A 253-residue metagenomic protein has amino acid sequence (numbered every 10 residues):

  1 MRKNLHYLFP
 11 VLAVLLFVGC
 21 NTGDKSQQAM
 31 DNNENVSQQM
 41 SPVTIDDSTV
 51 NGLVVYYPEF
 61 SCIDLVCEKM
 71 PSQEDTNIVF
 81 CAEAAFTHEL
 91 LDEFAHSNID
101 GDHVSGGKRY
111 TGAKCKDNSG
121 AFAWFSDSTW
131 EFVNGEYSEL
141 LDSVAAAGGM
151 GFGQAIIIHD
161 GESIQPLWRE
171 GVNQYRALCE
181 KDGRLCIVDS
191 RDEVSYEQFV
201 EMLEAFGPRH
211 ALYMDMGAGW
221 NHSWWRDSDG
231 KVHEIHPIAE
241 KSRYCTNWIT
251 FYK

Functional and structural regions predicted by a protein language model:
M1-F9: Bacterial N-terminal signal peptides that target proteins for export
L16-G19: C-terminal motif of bacterial Sec signal peptides marking the signal peptidase cleavage site
N21-K114, V188-D189: Zymogen propeptides
L91-E162: Active-site-adjacent helix-turn-beta-strand microarchitecture at beta-sheet edges that either contains or buttresses
F94-A113, R169, E180, R184-E193 (+3 more regions): Conserved, well-ordered active-site substructure
N118-G120, V172-A177, C245-T246: Short glycine-rich loop/turn motifs
G148-V188: Flexible, glycine-rich surface segments
